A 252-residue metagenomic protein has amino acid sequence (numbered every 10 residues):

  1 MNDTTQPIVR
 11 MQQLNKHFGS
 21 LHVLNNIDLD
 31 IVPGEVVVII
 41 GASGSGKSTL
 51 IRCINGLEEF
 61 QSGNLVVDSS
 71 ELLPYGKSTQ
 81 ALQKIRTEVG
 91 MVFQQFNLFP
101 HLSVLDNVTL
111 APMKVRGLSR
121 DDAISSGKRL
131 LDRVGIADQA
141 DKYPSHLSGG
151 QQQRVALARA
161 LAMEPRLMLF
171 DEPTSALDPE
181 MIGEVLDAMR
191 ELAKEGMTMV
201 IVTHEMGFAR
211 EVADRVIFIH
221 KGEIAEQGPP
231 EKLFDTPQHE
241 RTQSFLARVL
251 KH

Functional and structural regions predicted by a protein language model:
N2-D3, T242: Pre-NBD coupling/linker segments of ABC/ABC-like ATPases
Q6-P230: ABC family nucleotide-binding domain
H220, Q227, E231-H252: C-terminal boundary and immediately downstream tail of ABC-type ATPase nucleotide-binding domains
